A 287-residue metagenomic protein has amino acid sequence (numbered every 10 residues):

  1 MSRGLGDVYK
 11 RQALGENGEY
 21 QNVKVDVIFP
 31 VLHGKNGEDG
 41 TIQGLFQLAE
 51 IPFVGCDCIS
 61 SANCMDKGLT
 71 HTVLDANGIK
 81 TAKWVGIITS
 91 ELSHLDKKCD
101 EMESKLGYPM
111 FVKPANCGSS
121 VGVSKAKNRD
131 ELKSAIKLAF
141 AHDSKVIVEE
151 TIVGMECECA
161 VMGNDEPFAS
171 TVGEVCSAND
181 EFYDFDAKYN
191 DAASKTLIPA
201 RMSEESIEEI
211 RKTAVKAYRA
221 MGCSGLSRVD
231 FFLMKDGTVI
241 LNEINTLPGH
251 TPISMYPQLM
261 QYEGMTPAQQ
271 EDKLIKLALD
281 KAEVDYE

Functional and structural regions predicted by a protein language model:
M1-Y9: Single conserved hydrophobic/aromatic residue that forms the stacking wall/gate of nucleotide- or nucleobase-binding
V8-V25: Alpha-helix-centered segments that form part of catalytic cores
G18, N22, N63-M155: Active-site nucleotide/adenylate-binding loops and adjacent lid/helix of ATP-dependent enzymes
Q21-M65, K80-I88: A short, GP-enriched loop/loop-strand-helix hinge that lies immediately N-terminal to, or at the N-terminal rim
G78, S203-E287: ATP-dependent carboxylate activation and anion-phosphoryl transfer catalytic cores that bind Mg-ATP to form
K127-K212, L233-I240: Phosphate-binding site of ATP-dependent enzymes
